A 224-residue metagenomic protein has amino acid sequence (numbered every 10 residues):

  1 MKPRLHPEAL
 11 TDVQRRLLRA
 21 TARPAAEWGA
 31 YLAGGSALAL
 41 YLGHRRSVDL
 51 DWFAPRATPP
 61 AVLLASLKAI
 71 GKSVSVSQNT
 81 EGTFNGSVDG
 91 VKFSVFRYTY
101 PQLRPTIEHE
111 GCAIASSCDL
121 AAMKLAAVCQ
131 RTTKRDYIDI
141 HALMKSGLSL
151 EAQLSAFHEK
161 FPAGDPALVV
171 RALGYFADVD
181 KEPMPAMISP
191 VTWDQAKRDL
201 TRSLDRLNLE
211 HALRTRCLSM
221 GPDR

Functional and structural regions predicted by a protein language model:
M1-R224: Compositionally biased terminal segments of proteins
